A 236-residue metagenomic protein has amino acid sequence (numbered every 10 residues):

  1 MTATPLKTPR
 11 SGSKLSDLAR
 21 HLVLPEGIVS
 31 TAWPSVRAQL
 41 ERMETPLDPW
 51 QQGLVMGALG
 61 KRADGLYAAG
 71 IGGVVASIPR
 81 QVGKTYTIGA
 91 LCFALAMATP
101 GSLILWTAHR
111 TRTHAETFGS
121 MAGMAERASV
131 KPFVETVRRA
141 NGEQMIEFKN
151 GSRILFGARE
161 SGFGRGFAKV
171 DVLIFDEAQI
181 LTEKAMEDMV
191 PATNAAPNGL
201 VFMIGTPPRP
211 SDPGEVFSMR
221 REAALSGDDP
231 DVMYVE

Functional and structural regions predicted by a protein language model:
T2-E236: Phosphate/NTP-binding elements of NTP-utilizing enzymes
